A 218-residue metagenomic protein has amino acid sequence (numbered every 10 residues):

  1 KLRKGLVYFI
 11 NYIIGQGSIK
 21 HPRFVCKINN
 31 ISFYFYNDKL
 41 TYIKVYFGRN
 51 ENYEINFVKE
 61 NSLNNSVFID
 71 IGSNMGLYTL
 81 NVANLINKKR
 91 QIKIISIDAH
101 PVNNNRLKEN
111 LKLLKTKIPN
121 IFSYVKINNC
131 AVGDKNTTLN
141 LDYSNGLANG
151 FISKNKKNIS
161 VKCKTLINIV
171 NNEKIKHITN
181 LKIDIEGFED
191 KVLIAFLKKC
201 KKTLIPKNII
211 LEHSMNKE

Functional and structural regions predicted by a protein language model:
K1-I121, N155, N171-E173: S-adenosyl-L-methionine
K39-Y42, L147-A148, N216: A short, flexible beta-alpha/helix-coil linker loop
G48-N52, K157-K164, G187: Conserved phosphate-coordination/catalytic loops
S66, T79, A83-L85, K89-S96 (+1 more regions): Conserved acidic-Pro-Pro-aromatic motif
S73, A99, V132-D134, L166 (+2 more regions): Hydrophobic pocket-lining residues within nucleotide cofactor-binding pockets
G76, N104, K135-T137, D190: Conserved protein kinase catalytic core
R106-N168: S-adenosyl-L-methionine
